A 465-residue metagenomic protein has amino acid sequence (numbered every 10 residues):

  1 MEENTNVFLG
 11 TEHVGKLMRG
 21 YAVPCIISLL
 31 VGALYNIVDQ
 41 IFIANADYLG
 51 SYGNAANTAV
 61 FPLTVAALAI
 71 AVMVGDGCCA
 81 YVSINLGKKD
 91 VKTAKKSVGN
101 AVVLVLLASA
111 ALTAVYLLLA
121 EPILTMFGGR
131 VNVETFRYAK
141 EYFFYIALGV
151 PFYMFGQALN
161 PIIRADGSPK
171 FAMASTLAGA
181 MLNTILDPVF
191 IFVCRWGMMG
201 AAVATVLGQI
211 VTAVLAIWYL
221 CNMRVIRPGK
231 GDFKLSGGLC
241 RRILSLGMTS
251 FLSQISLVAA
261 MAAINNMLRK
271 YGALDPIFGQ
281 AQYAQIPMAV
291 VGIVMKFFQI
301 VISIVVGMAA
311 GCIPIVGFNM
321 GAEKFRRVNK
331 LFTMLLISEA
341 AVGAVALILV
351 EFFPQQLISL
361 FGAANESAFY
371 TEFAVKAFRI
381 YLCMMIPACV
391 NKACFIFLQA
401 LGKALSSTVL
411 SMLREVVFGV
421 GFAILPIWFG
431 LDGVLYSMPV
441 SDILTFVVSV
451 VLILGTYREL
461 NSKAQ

Functional and structural regions predicted by a protein language model:
M1-P24, V82-G149, V193-M248, V316-C383 (+1 more regions): Short alpha-helical transmembrane segments in multi-pass integral membrane proteins
G10-L49, P62-G77, Y81, L106-T113 (+5 more regions): N-terminal transmembrane alpha-helices
G20-D39, Y145, G179, G208-T212 (+3 more regions): Transmembrane helical elements of multi-pass membrane transporters/channels
S28, Y145-R164, A172-A180, A201-V214 (+4 more regions): Short runs within selected transmembrane alpha-helices of multi-pass transporters and secretion channels
L30, L34-A55, L124-V133, V189-W196 (+5 more regions): Helix-terminus/linker motif at the lipid-water interface of multi-pass membrane proteins
I37-I41, A114, A158-I162, M181-V189 (+6 more regions): Alpha-helical transmembrane segments of multipass membrane proteins
S51-P62, A139, F143, A202 (+3 more regions): Small-residue hotspots at the loop-to-helix junctions and early N-terminal turns of transmembrane alpha-helices
N54-A114, Y153-A172, M288-I348, F352-P354 (+2 more regions): Small-residue-rich hydrophobic transmembrane alpha-helices
